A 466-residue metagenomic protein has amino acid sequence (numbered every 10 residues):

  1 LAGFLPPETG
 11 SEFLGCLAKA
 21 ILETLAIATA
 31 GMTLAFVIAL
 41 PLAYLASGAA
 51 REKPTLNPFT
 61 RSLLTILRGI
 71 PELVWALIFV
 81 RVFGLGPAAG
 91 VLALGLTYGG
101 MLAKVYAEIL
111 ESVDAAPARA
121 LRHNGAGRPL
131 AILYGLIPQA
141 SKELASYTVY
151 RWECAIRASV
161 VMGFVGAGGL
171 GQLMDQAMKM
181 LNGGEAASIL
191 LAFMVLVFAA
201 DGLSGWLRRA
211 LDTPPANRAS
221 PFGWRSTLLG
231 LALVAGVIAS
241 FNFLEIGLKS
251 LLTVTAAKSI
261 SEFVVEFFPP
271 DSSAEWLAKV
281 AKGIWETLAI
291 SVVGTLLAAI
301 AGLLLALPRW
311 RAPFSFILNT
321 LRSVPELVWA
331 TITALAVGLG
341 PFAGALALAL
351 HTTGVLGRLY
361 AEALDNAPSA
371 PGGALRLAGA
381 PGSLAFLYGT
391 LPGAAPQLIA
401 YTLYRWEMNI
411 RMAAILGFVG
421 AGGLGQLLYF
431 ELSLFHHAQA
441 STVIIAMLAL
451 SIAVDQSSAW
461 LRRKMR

Functional and structural regions predicted by a protein language model:
L1-T29, T33, L45, A49 (+3 more regions): N-terminal, non-cleaved signal-anchor transmembrane helix
P6, A49-L56, G69-W75, L130 (+5 more regions): Transmembrane alpha-helices and adjacent helix-loop boundaries
K19-I27, P71-G99, K282-I290, R322-V355 (+1 more regions): Loop-to-helix entry region at the N-terminal start of transmembrane alpha-helices in multi-pass membrane transporters
A28, M32-L40, Y44, G48 (+21 more regions): Hydrophobic positions within alpha-helical transmembrane segments of bacterial inner-membrane proteins
L42-A76, V105, A301-T333, L359-E362: Cytoplasmic-entry segments and transmembrane alpha-helices of multi-pass inner-membrane transporters
R81, I156-F193, D212, L335 (+2 more regions): Glycine-rich helix-loop "coupling/hinge" segments at transmembrane-helix boundaries in multipass transporters
L85-R151, A158, G202, L339-T390 (+2 more regions): Membrane-cytosol interface at the C-terminal ends of specific transmembrane alpha-helices in multi-pass membrane
A187-L233, F241-F243, S441-R466: C-terminal transmembrane helix and the adjacent membrane-cytosol boundary/short C-terminal tail of inner/organellar
